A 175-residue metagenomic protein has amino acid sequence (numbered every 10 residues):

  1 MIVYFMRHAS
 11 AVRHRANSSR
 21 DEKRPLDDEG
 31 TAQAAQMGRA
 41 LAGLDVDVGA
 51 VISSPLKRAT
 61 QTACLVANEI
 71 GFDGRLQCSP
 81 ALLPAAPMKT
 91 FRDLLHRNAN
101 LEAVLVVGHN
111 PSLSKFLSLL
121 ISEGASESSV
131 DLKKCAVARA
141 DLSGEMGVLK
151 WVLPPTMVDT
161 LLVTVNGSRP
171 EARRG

Functional and structural regions predicted by a protein language model:
I2-L82, A86, D93, A125 (+3 more regions): Active-site-proximal alpha-helix that buttresses catalytic centers in soluble enzyme cores
V3, N100-G108: Generic beta-sheet signal
L44-V46, R97-E102: Glycine-rich phosphate-binding loop signature in dinucleotide/nucleotide-binding domains
R58, S112-L113: Alpha-helix capping/helix-boundary segments
G124-K150, P154-V158: Domain-level recognition of soluble alpha/beta enzyme cores, biased toward histidine phosphatases/phosphomutases
L149-G175: Short, basic/aromatic-enriched C-terminal tail that caps enzymatic domains
